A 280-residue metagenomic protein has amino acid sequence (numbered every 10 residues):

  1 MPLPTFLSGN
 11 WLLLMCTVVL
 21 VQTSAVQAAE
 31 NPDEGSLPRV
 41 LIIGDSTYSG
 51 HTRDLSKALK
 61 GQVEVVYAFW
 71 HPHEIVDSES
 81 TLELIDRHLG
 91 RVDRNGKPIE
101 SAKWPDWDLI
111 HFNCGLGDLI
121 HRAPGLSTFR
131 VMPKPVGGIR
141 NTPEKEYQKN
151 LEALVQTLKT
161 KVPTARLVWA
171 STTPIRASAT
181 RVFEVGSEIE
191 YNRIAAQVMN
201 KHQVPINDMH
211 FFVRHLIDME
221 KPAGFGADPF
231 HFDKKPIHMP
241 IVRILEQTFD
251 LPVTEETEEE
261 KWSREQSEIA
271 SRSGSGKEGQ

Functional and structural regions predicted by a protein language model:
M1-L13: Bacterial N-terminal signal peptides that target proteins for export
N10-Q22: Bacterial N-terminal signal peptides
S24-Q27: Sec/Tat signal peptide C-region and signal peptidase I cleavage site
N31-K149, E259-E260, E265-G274: Conserved SGNH/GDSL esterase-like catalytic core that processes O-acyl groups on lipids and polysaccharides
E64-V66, R166, Q203-P205: Conserved beta-strand segments of alpha/beta enzyme cores
L116-D118, E152-I189: Active-site segments of SGNH/GDSL-like serine hydrolases that catalyze O-acetyl group transfer/hydrolysis on lipids
Y147-L154, Y191-A195: A general structural detector for well-ordered alpha-helical segments in enzyme core domains, enriched
T172-Q280: Catalytic His-Asp segment of secreted/periplasmic serine-dependent ester chemistry enzymes
